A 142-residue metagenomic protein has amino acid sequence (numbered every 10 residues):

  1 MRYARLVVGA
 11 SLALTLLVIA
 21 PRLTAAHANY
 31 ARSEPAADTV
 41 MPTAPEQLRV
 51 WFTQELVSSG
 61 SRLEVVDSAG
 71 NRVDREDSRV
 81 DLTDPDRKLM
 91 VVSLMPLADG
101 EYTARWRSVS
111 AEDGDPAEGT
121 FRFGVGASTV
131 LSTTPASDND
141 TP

Functional and structural regions predicted by a protein language model:
M1-A10: Bacterial N-terminal signal peptides that target proteins for export
A4-R5, T15-L16, W106: Low-complexity, intrinsically disordered short peptide segments enriched in small/polar/basic residues
G9-I19: Bacterial N-terminal signal peptides
A25-P142: N-terminal soluble domains immediately following signal/targeting peptides that reside in extracytoplasmic
